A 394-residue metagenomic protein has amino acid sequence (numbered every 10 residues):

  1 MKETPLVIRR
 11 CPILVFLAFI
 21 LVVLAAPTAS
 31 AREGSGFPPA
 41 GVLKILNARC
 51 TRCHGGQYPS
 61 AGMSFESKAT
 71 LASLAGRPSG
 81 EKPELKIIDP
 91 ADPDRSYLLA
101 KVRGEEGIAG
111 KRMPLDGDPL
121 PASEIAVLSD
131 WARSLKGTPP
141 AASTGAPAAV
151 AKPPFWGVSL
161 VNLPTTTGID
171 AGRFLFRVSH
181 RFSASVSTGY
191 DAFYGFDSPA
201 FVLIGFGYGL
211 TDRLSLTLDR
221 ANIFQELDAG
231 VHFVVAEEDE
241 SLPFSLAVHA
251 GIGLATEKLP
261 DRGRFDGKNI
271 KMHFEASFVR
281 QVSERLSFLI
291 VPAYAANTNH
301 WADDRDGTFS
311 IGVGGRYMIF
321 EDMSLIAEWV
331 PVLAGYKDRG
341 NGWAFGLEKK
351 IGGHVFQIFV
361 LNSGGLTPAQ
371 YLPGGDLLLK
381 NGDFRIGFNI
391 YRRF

Functional and structural regions predicted by a protein language model:
E3-F16: Bacterial N-terminal signal peptides that target proteins for export
L6, A26, I45-A48: Disulfide-bonded cysteine motifs in exported proteins
L14-A25: Bacterial N-terminal signal peptides
A31-P147: Aromatic- and Gly/Pro-enriched helix-to-coil junctions and flexible linker segments
T144-R264, N269-T298, Y317-S324, V330-G335 (+1 more regions): Transmembrane beta-barrel domains of Gram-negative outer membranes and organellar outer membranes
N299-D303: Extended, charged alpha-helical interaction scaffolds
R305-I311, G340-W343: Charged helix-capping and loop-helix junction motifs
